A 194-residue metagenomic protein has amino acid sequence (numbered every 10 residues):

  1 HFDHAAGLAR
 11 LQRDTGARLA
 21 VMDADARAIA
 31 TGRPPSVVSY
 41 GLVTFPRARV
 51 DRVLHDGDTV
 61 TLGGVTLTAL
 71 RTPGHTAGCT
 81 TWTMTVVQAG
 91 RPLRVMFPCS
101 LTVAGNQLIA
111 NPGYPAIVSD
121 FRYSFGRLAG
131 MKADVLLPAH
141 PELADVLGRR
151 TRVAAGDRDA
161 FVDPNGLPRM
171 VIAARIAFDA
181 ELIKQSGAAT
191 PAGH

Functional and structural regions predicted by a protein language model:
H1-H4, H55, H75, H140 (+1 more regions): Histidine (H) residue identity feature
H1-T59, G156, V162, M170: Active-site HxH/HxHxD metal-binding segment of metal-dependent hydrolases
A17-R18, G90-P92, D134, S186 (+1 more regions): Intrinsic structural disorder
M22, T31, S39, I117 (+4 more regions): Solvent-exposed, non-transmembrane amphipathic alpha-helical segments
G41-A48, R71-T72, D145-G148, E181-H194: Short secondary-structure transition/capping segments
R49, T59-T61, T66-R169, A173: Metallo-beta-lactamase
D159-H194: C-terminal regulatory/interaction regions
